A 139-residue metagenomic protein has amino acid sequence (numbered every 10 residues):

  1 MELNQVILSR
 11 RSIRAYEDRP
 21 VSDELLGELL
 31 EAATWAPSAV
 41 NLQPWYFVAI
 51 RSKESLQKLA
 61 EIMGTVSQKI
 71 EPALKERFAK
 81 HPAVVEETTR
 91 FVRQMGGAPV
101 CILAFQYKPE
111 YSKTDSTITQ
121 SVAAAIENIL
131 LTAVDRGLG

Functional and structural regions predicted by a protein language model:
M1-L26: Specificity-determining recognition surfaces
N4-Q5, A39, V92-Q94: Short secondary-structure boundary/capping segments
Q5, E31, E61-G64, L131: Generic alpha-helical structural context detector
R10-R14, T34, L56: Short, cationic motifs built from Arg/Lys/His that form the positively charged side of catalytic pockets
E28-L29, A33-T34, I102, Y107-G139: Small-aliphatic-rich amphipathic alpha-helix that forms the alpha element of a beta-alpha
W35-N41: Glycine-rich phosphate/pyrophosphate-binding beta-alpha loops
N41-P44, G96-A98: Short, basic and Ser/Thr-rich N-terminal targeting/leader segments
A49-V122: Glycine/small-residue-rich phosphate/adenosyl-binding loop
